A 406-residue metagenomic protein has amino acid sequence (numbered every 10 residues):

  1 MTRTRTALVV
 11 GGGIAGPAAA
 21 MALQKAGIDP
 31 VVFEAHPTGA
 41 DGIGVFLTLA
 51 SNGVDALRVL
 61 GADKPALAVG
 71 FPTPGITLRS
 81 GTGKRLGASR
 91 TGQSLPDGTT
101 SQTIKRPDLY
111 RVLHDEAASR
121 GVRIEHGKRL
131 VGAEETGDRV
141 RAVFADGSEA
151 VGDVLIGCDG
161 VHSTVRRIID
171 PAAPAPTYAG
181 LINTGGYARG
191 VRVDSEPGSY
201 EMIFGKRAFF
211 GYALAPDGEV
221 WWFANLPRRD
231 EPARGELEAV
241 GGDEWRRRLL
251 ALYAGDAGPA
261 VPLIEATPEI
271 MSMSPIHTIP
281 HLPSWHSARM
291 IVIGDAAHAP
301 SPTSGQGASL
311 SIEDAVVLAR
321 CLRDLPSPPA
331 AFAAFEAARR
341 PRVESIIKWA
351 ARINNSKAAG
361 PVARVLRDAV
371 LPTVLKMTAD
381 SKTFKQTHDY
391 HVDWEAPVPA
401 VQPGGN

Functional and structural regions predicted by a protein language model:
T2-A7, A22, A50-D170, P174-Y187 (+2 more regions): Conserved N-terminal helical subregion
T2-R5, A68, G83, T303-G305 (+1 more regions): C-terminal helical "tail/cap" subdomain of flavin- and related membrane-associated enzymes
T6, D29, E219: Residues at the starts of beta-strands that form the adenosine-phosphate
V9-H36, I156-G157, T184, L249 (+1 more regions): Conserved mid-domain beta->alpha element of the FAD-binding
T38-A56: Conserved N-terminal glycine-rich FAD pyrophosphate-binding loop of Rossmann-like flavoproteins
G190-E196, E231, P259, D324-L325: Short helix-loop capping/hinge motifs at secondary-structure junctions, enriched in acidic/polar residues
S199-R234, Y253: Active-site substrate-recognition segment that forms the wall of the catalytic cavity or substrate channel
E236-I270, P328, A337: Flavin-binding catalytic cores
